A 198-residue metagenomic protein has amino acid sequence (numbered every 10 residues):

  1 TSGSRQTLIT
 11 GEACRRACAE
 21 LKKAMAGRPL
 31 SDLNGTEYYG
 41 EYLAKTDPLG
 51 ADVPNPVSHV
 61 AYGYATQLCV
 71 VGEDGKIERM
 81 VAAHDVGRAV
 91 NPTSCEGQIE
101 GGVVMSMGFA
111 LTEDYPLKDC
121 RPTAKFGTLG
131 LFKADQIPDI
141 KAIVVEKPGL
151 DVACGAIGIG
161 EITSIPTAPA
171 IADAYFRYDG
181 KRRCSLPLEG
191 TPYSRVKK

Functional and structural regions predicted by a protein language model:
T1-K198: C-terminal catalytic domains of large/alpha subunits in multi-subunit enzymes
